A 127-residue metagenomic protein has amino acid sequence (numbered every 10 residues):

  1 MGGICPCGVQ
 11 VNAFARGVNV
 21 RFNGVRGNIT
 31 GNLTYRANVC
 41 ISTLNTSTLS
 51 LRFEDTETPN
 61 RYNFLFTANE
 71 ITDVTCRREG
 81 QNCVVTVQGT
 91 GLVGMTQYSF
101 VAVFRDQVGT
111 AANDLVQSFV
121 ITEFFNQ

Functional and structural regions predicted by a protein language model:
M1-E57, F124-Q127: N-terminal segment immediately downstream of the Sec signal-peptide cleavage site in secreted/extracellular proteins
A13-A15, A37, A68, A102 (+1 more regions): A sequence-composition feature that detects small, non-aromatic residues
N32-F100: Predominantly extracellular/secreted and cell-surface proteins with exposed, flexible low-complexity segments
L92-Q127: Extracytosolic secretory-pathway proteins
